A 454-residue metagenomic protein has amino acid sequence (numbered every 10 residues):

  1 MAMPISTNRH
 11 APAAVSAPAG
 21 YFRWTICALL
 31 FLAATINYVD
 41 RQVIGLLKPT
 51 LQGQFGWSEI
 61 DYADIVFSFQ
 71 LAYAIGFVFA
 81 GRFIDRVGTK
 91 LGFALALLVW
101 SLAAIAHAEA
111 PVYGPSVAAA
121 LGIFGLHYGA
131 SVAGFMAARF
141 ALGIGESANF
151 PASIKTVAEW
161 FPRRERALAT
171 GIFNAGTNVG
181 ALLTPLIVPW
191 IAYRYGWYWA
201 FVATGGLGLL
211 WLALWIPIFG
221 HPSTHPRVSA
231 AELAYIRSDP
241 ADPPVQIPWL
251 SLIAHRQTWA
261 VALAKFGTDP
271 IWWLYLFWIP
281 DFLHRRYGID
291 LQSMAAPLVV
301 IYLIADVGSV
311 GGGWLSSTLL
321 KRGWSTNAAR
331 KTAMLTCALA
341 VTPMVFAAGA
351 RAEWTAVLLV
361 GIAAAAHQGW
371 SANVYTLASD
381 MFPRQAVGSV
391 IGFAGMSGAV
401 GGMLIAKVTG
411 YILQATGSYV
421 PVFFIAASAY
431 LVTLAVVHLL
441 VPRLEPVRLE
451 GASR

Functional and structural regions predicted by a protein language model:
Q42, Q70-V78, S147, A181-L182 (+3 more regions): Residue-level signature of mid-helix packing/kink "hotspots" within the transmembrane helices of 12-pass Major
I44-K48, R256-G312, H367-S371, Y375 (+2 more regions): Extracytoplasmic gate region of multi-pass secondary transporters
L47-I75, L121-A133: Extracellular/periplasmic helix-loop-helix junction of adjacent transmembrane segments in MFS-like secondary
L98-Y128, L335-R351: C-terminal ends and interior cores of transmembrane alpha-helices in multi-pass membrane transporters/permeases
G134-N178: Cytoplasmic helix-loop-helix junction between adjacent transmembrane helices in 12-TM secondary transporters
F173, T177-P226: Helix-loop-helix hairpin linking two adjacent transmembrane segments in secondary transporters
N327-V374: C-terminal transmembrane helical hairpin of 12-TM major facilitator-type secondary transporters
